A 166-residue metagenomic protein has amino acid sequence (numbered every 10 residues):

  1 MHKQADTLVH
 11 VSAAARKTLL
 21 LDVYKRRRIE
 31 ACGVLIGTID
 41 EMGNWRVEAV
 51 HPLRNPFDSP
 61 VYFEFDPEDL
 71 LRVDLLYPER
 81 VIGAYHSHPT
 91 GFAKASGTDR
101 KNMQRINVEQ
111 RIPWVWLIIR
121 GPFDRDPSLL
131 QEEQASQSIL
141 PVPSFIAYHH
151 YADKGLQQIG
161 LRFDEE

Functional and structural regions predicted by a protein language model:
M1-V81, T90-E166: Conserved beta-strand-loop surface patch within small alpha/beta domains used for substrate/adaptor or ligand engagement
